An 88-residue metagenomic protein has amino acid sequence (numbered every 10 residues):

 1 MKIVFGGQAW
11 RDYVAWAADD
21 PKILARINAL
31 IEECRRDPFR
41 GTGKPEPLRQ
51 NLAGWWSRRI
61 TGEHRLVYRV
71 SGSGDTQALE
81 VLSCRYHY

Functional and structural regions predicted by a protein language model:
K2, Q8, Q50: Basic nucleic-acid-binding interfaces
K2, R11, A15-L24, A29 (+1 more regions): Enriched for short, Lys/Arg-rich terminal
K2-I3, G41: Residues that recognize and position ribonucleotide moieties
Q8, A53, Y86: Residues that form or immediately flank small-molecule/cofactor binding pockets and catalytic motifs
E32-R58: A short, surface-exposed loop/turn module that caps and links secondary-structure elements
